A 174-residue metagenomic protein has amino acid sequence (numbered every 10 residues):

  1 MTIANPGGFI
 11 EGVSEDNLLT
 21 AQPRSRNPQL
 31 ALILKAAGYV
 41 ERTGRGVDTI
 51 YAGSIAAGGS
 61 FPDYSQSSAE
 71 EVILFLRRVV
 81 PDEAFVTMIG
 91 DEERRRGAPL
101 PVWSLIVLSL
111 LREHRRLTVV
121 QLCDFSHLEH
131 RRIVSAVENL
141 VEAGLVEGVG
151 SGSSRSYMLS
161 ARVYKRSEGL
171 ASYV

Functional and structural regions predicted by a protein language model:
M1-V174: C-terminal regulatory or interaction extensions
